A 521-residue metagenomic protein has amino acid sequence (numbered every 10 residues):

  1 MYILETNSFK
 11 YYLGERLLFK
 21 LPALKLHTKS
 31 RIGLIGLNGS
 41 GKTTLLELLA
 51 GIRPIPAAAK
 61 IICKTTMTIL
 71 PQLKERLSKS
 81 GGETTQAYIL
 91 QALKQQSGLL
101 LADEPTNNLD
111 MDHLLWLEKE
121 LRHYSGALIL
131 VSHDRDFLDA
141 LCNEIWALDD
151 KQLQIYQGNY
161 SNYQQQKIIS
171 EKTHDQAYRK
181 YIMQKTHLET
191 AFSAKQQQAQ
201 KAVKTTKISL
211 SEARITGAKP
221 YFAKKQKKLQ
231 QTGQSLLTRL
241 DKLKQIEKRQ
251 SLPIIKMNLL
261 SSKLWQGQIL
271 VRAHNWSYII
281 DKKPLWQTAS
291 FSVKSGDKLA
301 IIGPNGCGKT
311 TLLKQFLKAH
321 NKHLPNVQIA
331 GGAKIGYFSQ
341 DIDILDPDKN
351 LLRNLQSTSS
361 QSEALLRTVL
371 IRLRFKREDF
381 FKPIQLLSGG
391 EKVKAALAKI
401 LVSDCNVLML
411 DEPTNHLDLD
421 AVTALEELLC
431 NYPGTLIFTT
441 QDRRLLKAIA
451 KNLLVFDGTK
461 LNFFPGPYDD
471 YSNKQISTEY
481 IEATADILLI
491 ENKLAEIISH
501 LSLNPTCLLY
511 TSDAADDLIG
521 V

Functional and structural regions predicted by a protein language model:
M1-H174, K263-S512, V521: ABC ATP-binding cassette signature C-motif
Y2-L4, D175-P284: Flexible nucleotide-interacting loop at or near the entrance of a catalytic core
G233, A514-A515: Long alpha-helical scaffolds
